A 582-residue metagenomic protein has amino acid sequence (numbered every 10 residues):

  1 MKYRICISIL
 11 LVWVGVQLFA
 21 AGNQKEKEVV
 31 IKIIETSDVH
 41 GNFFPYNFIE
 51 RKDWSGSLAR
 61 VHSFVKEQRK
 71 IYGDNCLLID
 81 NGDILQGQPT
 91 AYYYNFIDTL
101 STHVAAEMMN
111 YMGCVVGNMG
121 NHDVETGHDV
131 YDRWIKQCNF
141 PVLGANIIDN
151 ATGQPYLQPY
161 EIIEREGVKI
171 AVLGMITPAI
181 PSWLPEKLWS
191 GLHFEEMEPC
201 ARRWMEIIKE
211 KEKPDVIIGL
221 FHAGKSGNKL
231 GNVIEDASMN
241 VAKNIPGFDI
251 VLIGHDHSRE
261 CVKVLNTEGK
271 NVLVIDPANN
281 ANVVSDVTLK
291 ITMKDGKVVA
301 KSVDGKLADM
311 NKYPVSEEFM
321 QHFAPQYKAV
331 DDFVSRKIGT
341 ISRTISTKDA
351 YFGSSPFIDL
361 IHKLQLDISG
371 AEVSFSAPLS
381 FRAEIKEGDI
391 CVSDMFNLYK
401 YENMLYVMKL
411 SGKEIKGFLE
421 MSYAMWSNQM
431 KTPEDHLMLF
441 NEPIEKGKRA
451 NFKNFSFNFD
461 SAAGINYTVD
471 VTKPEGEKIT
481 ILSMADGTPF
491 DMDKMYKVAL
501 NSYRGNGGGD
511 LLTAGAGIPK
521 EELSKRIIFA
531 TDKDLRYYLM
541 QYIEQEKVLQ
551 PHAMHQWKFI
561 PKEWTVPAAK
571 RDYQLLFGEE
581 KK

Functional and structural regions predicted by a protein language model:
M1-K27: Bacterial Sec-dependent N-terminal signal peptides
R4, W13, L173, R504-G505: A composition-driven signal for long, intrinsically disordered, charge-rich low-complexity tracts
R4-C6, G167, E384: Small/flexible residues
A21-K312, F352-L364, S374, A530-T531: Acidic, metal/ion-coordinating pockets
E26-K32, T36, G41-R51, S55-E67 (+5 more regions): Catalytic centers of hydrolytic enzymes
